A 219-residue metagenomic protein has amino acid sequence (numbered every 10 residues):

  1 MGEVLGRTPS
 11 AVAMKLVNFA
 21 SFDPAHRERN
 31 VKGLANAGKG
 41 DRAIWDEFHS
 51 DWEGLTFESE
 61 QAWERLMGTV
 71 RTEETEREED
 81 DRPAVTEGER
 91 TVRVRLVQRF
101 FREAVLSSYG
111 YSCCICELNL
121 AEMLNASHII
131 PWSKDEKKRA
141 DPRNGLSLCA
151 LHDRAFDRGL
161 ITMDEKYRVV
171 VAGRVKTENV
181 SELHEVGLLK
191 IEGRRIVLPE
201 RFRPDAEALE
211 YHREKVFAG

Functional and structural regions predicted by a protein language model:
M1-G6: DNA-recognition alpha helix
R7-D23: Major-groove recognition helix of helix-turn-helix-like DNA-binding domains
T8, Y111-I115, L151: C-type cytochrome heme c attachment motif
P24-D46: Short Lys/Arg-enriched helix C-cap and helix-to-coil transition segments that create basic nucleic-acid-contact patches
I44-R93: Charged, alpha-helical interface segments at or near domain boundaries
T75-L118, I130-R143: Short, charged surface segments at domain edges that flank catalytic/cofactor-binding sites
F100, L118-A121, I130-G219: A detector for short metal-coordination/catalytic motifs
S112, N125, L148: The −1 position to Zn-ligating cysteines in a subset of zinc-ribbon hairpins
